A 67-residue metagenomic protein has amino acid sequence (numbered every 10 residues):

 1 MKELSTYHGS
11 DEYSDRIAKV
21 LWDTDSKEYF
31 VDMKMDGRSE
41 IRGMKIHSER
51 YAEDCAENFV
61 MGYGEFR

Functional and structural regions predicted by a protein language model:
M1-D32: Short N-terminal "domain-start" leader segments that mark the transition from disordered tails or signal peptides into
E3-H8, M35-D54: A short, exposed loop/beta-hairpin motif centered on an aromatic-Gly-Thr core
W22-D25, I46, Y51, E65: Intrinsic disorder/low-complexity segments
N58-R67: Short arginine-rich
